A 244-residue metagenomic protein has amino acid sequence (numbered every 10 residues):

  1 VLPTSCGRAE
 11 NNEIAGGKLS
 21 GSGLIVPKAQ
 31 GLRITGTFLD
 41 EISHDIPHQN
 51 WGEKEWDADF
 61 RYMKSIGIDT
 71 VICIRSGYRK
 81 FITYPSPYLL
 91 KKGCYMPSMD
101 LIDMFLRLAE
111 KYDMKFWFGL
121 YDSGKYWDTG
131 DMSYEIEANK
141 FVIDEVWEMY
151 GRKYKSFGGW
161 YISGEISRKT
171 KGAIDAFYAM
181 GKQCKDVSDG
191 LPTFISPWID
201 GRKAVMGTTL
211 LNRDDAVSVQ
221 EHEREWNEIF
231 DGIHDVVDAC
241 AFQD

Functional and structural regions predicted by a protein language model:
I14-D69, I74-G77: Boundary/entry segment of secreted carbohydrate-active catalytic domains
G31-F38, T70, K115-W117, S156-Y161 (+2 more regions): Structural preference for beta-strand elements that scaffold enzyme active sites
D40-E53, P85-P97, W127-E137, Y161-G172 (+1 more regions): The substrate-binding groove and active-site-proximal loops of carbohydrate-active enzymes, especially glycoside
E53-S65, D69-S123, A173-T193: Aromatic-lined substrate-binding rim segments of carbohydrate-active enzymes
P97-Y112, D131-G158, Q183, H222-I233: An active-site-proximal structural segment forming one wall of the substrate-binding cleft that immediately precedes
W117-T129, Y161-I162, M180-H222, A239-D244: Aromatic-lined carbohydrate-recognition surfaces of secreted/lumenal glycan-active proteins
Y121-Y126, V142-G172, A239-Q243: Active-site groove signature of glycoside hydrolases
